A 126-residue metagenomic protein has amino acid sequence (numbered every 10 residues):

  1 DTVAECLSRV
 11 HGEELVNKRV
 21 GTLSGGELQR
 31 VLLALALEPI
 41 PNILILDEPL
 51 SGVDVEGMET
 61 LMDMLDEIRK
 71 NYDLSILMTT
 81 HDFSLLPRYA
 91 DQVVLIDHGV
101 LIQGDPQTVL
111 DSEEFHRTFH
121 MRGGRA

Functional and structural regions predicted by a protein language model:
D1-L15: Conserved ABC ATPase "signature" region
R19-L23, E27: Conserved ABC ATPase signature
L44-E48: Catalytic Walker B motif of ABC-type/P-loop ATPase nucleotide-binding domains
V55-G57: Helix N-cap at the start of a conserved alpha-helix in ABC-type nucleotide-binding domains
T80-H81: H-loop/switch region of ABC-family ATPase nucleotide-binding domains
L86-R88: A short, surface-exposed alpha-helical micro-motif characterized by mixed small hydrophobic and charged/polar residues
H98-Q103, T108: Conserved switch/coupling elements of ABC/ABC-like ATPase nucleotide-binding domains
